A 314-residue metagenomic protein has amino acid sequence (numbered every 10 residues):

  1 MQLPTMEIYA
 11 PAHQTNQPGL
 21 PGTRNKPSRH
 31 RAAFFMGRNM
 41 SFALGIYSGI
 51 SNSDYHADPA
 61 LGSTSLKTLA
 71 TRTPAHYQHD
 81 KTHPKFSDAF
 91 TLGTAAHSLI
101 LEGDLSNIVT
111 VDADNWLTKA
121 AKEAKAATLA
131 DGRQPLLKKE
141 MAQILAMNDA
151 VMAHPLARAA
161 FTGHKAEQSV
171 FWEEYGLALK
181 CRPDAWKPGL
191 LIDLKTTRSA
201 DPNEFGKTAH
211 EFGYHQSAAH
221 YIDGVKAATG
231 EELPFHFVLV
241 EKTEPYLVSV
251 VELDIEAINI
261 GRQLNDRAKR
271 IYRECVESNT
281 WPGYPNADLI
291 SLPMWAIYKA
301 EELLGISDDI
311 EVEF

Functional and structural regions predicted by a protein language model:
M1-G22: N-terminal, intrinsically disordered charge-dense segments
T23-R38, G305-E313: Positively charged N-terminal leader segments that act as targeting/secretion signals
R38-K180, P285-N286: Metal-dependent nuclease catalytic cores that hydrolyze phosphodiester bonds in DNA/RNA, characterized by
F161-R262: Mg2+/Mn2+-dependent nuclease catalytic core
H220-F314: Metal-dependent nuclease catalytic regions and adjoining charged, substrate-binding loops involved in nucleic-acid end
